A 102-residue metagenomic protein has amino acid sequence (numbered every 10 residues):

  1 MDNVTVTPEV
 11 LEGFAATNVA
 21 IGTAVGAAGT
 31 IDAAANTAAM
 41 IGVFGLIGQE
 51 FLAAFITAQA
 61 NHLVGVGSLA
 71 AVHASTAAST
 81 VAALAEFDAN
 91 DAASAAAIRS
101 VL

Functional and structural regions predicted by a protein language model:
M1-L102: Amphipathic alpha-helical hairpins/coiled-coils and adjacent low-complexity
